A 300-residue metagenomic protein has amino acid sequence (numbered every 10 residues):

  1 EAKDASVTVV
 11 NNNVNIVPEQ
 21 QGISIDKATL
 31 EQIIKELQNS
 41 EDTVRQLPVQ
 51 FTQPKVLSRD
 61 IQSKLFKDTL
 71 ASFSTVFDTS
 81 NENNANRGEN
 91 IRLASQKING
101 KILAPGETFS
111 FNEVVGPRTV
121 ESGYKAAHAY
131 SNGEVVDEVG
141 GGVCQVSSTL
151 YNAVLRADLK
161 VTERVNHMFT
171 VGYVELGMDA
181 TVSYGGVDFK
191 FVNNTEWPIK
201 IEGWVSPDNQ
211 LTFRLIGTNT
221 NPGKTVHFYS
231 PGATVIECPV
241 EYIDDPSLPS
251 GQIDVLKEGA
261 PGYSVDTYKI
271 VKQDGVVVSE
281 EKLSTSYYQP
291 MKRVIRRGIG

Functional and structural regions predicted by a protein language model:
E1-G300: Well-ordered beta-sheet/strand-loop patches within structured domains
